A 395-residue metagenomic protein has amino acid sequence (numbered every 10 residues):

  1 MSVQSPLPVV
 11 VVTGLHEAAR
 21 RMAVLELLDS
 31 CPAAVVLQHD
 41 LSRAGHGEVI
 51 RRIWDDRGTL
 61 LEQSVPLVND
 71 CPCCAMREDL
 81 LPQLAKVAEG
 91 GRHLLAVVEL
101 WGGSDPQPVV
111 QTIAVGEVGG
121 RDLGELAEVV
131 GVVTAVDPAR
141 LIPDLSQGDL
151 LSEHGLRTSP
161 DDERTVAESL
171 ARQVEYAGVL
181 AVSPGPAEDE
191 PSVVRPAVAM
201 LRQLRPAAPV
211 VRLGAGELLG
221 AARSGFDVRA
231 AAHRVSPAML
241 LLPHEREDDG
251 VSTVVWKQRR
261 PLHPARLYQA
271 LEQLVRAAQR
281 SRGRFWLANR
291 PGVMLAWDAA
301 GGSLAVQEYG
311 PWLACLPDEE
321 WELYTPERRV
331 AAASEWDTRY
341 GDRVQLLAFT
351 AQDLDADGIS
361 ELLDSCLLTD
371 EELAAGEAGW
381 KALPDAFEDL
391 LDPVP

Functional and structural regions predicted by a protein language model:
V3, A88, T338-D342: Short glycine/proline-enriched loop/turn "hinge" motifs that connect secondary-structure elements and lie
V3-V9, D249, R343-V344: A short, charged/proline- and glycine-enriched loop that marks the coil->beta-strand transition at the N-terminal
L7-G131, P138-P143, L151-S159: Nucleotide-state-sensitive switch-loop elements of NTP-binding domains
R20-M22, P191-R195, L262-R266, L354-E361: Short, conserved charged micro-motifs
E26-S30, R52-W54, I113-A114, R202-Q203 (+2 more regions): Short, solvent-exposed amphipathic alpha-helical segments in soluble enzyme and RNA/protein-processing domains
P32, R43-H46, G124, T134 (+2 more regions): C-terminal accessory "lid"/substrate-recognition subdomains
V98, L180, T253-K257, V344-A351: Short cationic amphipathic helices and targeting signals
D337-P395: Charge-biased C-terminal accessory regions appended to nucleic-acid-, cytoskeletal NTPase
